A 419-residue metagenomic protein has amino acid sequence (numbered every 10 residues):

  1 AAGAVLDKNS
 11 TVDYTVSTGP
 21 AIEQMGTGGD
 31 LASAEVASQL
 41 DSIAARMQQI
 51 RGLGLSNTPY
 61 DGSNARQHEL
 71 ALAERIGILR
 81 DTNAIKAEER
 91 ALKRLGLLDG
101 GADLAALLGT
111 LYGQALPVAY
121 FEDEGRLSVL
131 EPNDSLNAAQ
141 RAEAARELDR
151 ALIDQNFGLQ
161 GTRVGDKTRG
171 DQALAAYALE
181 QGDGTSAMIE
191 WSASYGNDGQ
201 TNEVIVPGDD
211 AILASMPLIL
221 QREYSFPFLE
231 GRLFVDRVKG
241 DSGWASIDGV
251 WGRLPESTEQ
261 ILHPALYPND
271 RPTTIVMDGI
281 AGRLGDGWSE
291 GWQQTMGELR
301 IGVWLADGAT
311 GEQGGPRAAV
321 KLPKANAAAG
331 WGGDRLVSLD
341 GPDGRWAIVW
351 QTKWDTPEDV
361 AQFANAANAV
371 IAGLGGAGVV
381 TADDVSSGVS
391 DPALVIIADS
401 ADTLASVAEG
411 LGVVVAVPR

Functional and structural regions predicted by a protein language model:
Q39-L136: Auxiliary, metal-adjacent structural segments of Zn-dependent hydrolase domains
I43, L152-Q160, V164-N202: Post-HExxH zinc-binding segment in Zn-dependent metallohydrolases
M47, A142-L159, G184-T185, V235 (+1 more regions): Active-site recognition of the HExxH zinc-binding catalytic motif
S56-I78, G165-D171, E203-A211, L254-E256: Acidic helix-start/capping segments at beta-turn-to-alpha-helix junctions
L127-A145, Q172-A175: Short pre-active-site segment immediately N-terminal to the catalytic Zn-binding motif
S186-I212, K239-R253: Short helix/loop segments within enzyme catalytic domains that coordinate or immediately flank catalytic cofactors
S215-R345, Q351: Pan-zinc metallopeptidase signature
L322, G332-R419: C-terminal soluble interaction/assembly domains
